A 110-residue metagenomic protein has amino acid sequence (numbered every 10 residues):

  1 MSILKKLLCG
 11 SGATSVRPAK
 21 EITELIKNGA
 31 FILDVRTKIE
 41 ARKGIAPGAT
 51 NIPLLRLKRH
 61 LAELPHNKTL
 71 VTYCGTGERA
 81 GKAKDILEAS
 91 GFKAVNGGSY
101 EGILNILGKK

Functional and structural regions predicted by a protein language model:
S2-A19, L25-F31, K38-T69, E78-K110: Rhodanese-like catalytic fold shared by cysteine-dependent sulfurtransferases and DSP/PTP-type phosphatases
Y73-C74: Short, surface-exposed ligand- or partner-binding patches at beta-edge/loop junctions that are enriched in aromatics
